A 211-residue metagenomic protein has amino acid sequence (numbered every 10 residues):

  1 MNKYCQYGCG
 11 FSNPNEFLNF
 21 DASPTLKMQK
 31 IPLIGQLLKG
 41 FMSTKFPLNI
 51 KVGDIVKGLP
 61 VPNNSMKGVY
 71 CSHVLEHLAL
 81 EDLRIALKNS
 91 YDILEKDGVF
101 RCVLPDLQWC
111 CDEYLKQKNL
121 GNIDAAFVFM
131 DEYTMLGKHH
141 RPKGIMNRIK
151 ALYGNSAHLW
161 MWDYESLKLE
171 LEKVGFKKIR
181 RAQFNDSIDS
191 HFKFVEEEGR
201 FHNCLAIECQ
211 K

Functional and structural regions predicted by a protein language model:
N2-W109, E165, I207-K211: Conserved SAM-binding loop
E81-E95, V99-Q210: S-adenosyl-L-methionine-dependent methyltransferase catalytic module, highlighting the catalytic core
